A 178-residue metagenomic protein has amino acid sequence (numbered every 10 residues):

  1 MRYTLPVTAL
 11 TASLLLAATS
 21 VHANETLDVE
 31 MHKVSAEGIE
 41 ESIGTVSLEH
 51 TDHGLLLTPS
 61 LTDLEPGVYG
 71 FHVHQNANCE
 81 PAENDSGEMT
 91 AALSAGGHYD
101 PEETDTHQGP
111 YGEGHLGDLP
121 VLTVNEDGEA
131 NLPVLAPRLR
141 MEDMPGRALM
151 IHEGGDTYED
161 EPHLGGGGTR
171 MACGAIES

Functional and structural regions predicted by a protein language model:
M1-A23: Gram-negative bacterial Sec-dependent N-terminal signal peptides
V21-S178: N-terminal leader/targeting pre-sequences
